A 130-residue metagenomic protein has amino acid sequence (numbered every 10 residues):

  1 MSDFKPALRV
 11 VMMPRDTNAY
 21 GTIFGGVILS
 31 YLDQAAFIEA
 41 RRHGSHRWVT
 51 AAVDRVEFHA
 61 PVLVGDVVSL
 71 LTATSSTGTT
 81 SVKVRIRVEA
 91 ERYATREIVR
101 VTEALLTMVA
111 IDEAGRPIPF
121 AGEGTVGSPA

Functional and structural regions predicted by a protein language model:
M1-A52, V109-A130: Hot-dog-fold acyl-thioester-processing enzymes
S2-L8, L63-V64, S75-A130: HotDog/MaoC-like acyl-thioester-processing domains
V53-P61: Short, charge-patterned binding micro-sites
